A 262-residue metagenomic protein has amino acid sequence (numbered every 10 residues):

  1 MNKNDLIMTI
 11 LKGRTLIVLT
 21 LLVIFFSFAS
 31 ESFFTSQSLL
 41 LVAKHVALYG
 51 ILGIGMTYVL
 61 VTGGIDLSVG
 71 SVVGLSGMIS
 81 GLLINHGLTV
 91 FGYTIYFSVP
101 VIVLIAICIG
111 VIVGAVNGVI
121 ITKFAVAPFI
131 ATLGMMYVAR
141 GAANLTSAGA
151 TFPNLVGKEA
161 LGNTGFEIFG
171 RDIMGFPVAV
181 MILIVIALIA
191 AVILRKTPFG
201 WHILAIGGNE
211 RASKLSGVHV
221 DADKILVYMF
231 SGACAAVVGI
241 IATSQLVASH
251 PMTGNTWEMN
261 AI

Functional and structural regions predicted by a protein language model:
M1-R14, F34: Transmembrane alpha-helical segments of polytopic membrane transport and secretion proteins
L6, F129-T197, D223-L226, Q245-G254: Transmembrane helix-bundle core of multi-pass membrane transporters and related energy-transducing complexes
V18-F34, T146-S147, A191-P198: Structural signal for alpha-helical transmembrane segments and their membrane-water exit/capping regions in multi-pass
I24-A29, F33-G87, V119-V126, A212: Single transmembrane alpha-helix segments in multi-pass membrane proteins
V46-M56, L75, Y137, I184 (+4 more regions): Hydrophobic alpha-helical segments embedded in the membrane of multi-pass proteins
Y58, L82, I112-F124, L145-T146 (+3 more regions): Membrane-interface helix caps of multi-pass small-molecule transporters
T89-M135: Alpha-helical transmembrane segments within multi-pass membrane transporters and channels
S98-I102, A106, V113-N117, I173-S249: Helix-loop-helix "hairpin" substructures at the membrane interface of multi-pass membrane proteins
